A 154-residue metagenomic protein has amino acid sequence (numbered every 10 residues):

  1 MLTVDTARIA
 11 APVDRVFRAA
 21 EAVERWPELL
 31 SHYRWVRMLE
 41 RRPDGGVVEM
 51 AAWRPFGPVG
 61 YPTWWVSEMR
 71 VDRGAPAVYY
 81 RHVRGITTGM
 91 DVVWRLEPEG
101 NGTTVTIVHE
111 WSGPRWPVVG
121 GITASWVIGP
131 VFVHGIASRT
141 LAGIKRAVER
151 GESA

Functional and structural regions predicted by a protein language model:
M1-G45, A154: Hydrophobic ligand-binding cavity/cleft-lining segments
M1-R8, G45-V47, W64-V66, A77 (+2 more regions): Intrinsic-disorder/low-complexity, polar/charged segments enriched in Ser/Thr/Lys/Arg/Asp/Glu/Gln
D5-A7, V36-M38, W64-V71, H82 (+2 more regions): Hydrophobic/aromatic beta-strand elements that line small-molecule binding cavities or substrate pockets in beta-rich
I9, A52, H109-W111: Hydrophobic beta-strand positions in extracellular immunoglobulin-like domains
A10-V13, R73-A75, E99-N101: Short loop segments at secondary-structure junctions
V16-A20, W26, M69, V105-I107 (+1 more regions): Hydrophobic pocket/interface hotspot
M38-I86, S138-A154: Glycine-rich portal/gate segments that line the openings of hydrophobic small-molecule binding cavities
R81-S138, I144: Beta-strand/loop substructures that line and gate deep hydrophobic ligand-binding cavities in soluble
